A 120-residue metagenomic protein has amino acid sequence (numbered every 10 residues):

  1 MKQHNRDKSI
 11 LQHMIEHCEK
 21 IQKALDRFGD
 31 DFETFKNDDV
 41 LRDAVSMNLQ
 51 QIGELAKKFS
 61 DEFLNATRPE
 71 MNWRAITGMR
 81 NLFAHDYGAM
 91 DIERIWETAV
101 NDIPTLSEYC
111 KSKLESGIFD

Functional and structural regions predicted by a protein language model:
M1-D120: Solvent-exposed interaction patches of small proteins and small membrane subunits
